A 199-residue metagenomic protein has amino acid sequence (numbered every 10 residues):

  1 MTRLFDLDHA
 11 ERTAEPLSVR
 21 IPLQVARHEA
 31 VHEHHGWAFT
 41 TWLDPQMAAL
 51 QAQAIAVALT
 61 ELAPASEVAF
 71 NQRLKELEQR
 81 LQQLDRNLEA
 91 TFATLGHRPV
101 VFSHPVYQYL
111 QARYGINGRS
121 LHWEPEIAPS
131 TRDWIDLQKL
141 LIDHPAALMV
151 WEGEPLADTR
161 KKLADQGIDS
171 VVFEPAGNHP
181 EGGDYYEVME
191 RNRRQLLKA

Functional and structural regions predicted by a protein language model:
M1-A199: Extracytoplasmic metal-acquisition and chelation regions
